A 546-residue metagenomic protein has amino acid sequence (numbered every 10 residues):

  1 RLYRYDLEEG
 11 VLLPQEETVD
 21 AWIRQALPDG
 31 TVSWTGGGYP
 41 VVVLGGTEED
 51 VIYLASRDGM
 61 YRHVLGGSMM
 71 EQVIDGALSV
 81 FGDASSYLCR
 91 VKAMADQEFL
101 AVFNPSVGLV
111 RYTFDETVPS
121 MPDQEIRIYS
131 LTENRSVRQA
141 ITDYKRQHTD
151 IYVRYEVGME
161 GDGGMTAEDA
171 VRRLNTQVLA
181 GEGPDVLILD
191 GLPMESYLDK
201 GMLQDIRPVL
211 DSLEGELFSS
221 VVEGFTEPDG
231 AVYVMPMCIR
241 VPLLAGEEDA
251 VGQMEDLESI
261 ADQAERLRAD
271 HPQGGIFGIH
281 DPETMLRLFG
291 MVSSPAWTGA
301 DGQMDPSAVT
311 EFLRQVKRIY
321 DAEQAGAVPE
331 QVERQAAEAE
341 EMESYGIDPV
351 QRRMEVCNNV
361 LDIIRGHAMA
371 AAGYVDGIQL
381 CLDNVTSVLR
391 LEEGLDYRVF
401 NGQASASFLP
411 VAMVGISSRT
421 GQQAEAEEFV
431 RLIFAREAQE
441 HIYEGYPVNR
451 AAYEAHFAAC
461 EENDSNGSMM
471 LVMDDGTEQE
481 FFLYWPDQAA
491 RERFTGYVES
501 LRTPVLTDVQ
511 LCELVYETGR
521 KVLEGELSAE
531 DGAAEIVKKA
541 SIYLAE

Functional and structural regions predicted by a protein language model:
Y3, L7-G10, D20-P193, E530-D531 (+1 more regions): Conserved N-terminal structural module of periplasmic/extracytoplasmic solute-binding proteins
V91-M94, F408, M469-L544: C-terminal capping/gating helix-and-loop segments adjacent to ligand/active sites or protein-protein/ligand interfaces
R154-L217, A231, V360-A370, S387: Extracytoplasmic "Venus flytrap"/periplasmic binding protein-like
G191-L243, E258-S259, E392-F400: Hinge/lid segment of periplasmic solute-binding proteins
T226-Y345, S418-A424, S528: Helix-loop-helix "hinge/cap" segment bordering the ligand-binding cleft or interdomain interface
A269-P272, R431-E462: Periplasmic-binding protein-like
I319-Q422: Extracytoplasmic/periplasmic substrate-binding proteins
S417-E440, E526, E530: Extended ligand-binding regions for polar small-molecule ligands
